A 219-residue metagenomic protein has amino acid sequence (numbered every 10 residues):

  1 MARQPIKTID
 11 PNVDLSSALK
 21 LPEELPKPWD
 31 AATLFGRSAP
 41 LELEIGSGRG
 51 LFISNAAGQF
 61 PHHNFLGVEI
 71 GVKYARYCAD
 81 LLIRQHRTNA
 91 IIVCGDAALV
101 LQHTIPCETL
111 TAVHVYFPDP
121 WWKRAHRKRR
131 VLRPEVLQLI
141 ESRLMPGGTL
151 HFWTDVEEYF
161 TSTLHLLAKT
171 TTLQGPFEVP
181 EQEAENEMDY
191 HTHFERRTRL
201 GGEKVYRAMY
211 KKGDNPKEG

Functional and structural regions predicted by a protein language model:
M1-L43, L51-G58: S-adenosyl-L-methionine
P40-L99: SAM cofactor-binding core of SAM-dependent methyltransferases, primarily the Rossmann-like beta-alpha-beta module
H103-A112: A short acidic, Gly/Pro-enriched loop at the edge of an enzyme's catalytic core that lines a small-molecule cofactor
V113, I140-E141, L150, T163: Class I S-adenosylmethionine-dependent transferase superfamily signal
H126, T154-K169: Conserved class I S-adenosyl-L-methionine
L132-P146: A short glycine-rich, Lys/Arg-flanked "PGG" loop and its adjoining helix->strand segment in the class I
P146-T154: Conserved beta-strand signature within the Rossmann-like core of class I S-adenosyl-L-methionine
S162-H165, K169-G219: Class I S-adenosyl-L-methionine
